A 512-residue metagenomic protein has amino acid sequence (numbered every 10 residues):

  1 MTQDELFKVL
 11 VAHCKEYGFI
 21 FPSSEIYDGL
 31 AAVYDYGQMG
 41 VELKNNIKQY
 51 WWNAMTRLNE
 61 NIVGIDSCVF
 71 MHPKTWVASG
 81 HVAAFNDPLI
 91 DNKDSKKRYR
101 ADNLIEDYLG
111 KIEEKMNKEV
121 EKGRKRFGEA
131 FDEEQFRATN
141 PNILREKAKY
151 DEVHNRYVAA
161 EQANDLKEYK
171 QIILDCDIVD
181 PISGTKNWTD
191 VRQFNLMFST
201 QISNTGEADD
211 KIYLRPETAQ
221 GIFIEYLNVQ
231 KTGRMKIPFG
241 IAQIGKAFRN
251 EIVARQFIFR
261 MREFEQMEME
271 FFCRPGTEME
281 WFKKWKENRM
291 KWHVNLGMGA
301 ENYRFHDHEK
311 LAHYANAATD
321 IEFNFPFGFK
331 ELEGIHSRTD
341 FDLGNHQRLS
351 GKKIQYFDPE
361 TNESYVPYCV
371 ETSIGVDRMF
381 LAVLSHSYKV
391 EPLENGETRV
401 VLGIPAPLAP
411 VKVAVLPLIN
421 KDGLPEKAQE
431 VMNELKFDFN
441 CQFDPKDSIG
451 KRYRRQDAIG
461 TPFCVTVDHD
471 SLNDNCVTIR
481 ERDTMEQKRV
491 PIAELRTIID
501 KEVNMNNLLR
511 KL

Functional and structural regions predicted by a protein language model:
M1-L512: NTP/phosphate- and nucleic-acid-binding module
